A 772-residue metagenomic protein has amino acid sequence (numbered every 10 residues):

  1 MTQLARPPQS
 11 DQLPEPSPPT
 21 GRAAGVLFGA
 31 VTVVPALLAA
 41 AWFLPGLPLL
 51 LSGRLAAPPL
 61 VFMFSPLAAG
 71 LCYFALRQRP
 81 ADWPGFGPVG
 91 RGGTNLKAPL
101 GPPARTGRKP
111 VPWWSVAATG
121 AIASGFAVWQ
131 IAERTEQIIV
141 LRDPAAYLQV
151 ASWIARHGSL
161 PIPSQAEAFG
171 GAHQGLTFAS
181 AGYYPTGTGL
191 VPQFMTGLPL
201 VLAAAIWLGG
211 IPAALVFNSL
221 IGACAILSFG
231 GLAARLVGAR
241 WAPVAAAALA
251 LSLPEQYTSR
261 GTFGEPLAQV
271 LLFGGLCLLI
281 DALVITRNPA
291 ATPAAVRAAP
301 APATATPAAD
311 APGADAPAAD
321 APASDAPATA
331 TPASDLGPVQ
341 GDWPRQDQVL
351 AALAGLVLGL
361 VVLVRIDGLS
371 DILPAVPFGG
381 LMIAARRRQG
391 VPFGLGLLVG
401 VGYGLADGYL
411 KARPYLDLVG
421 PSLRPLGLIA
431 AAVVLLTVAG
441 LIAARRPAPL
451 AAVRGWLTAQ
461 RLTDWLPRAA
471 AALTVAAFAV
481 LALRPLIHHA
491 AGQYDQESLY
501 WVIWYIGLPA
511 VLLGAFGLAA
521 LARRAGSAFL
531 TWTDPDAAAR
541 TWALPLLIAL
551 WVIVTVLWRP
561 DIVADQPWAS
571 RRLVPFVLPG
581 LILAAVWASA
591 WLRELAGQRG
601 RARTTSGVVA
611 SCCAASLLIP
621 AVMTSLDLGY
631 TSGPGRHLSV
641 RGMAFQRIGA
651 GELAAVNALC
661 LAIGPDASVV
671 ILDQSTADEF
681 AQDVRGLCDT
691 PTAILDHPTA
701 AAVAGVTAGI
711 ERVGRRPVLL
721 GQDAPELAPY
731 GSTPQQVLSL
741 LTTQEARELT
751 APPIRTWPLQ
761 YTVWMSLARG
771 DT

Functional and structural regions predicted by a protein language model:
M1-A118, D347, L381, A385-L530 (+4 more regions): Membrane-embedded, hydrophobic transmembrane alpha-helices
A69-R77, A213-V237, G274: Transmembrane-helix motifs of polytopic, lipid-linked glycan transferases
Y147, S219, E265, S498-L518 (+1 more regions): Hydrophobic/aromatic-rich transmembrane helices and adjacent perimembrane loops
S152-I206, I562-A564: Interfacial juxtamembrane loops and adjacent helix segments that form the catalytic/substrate-binding surfaces
P212-A213, F229-L251, V270, N288-V296 (+4 more regions): Transmembrane-helix signature of polytopic, membrane-embedded enzymes that assemble or transfer cell-envelope glycans
L232, A245-A247, P344, V349-I366 (+2 more regions): Membrane-interface alpha helices of multi-pass inner-membrane proteins
A234, G275-T304, D310, D315 (+3 more regions): Membrane-interface transmembrane helices that cradle and orient dolichyl/undecaprenyl
P254-A268: Short acidic/glycine- and proline-prone juxtamembrane loop motifs at membrane-interface regions of multi-pass membrane
